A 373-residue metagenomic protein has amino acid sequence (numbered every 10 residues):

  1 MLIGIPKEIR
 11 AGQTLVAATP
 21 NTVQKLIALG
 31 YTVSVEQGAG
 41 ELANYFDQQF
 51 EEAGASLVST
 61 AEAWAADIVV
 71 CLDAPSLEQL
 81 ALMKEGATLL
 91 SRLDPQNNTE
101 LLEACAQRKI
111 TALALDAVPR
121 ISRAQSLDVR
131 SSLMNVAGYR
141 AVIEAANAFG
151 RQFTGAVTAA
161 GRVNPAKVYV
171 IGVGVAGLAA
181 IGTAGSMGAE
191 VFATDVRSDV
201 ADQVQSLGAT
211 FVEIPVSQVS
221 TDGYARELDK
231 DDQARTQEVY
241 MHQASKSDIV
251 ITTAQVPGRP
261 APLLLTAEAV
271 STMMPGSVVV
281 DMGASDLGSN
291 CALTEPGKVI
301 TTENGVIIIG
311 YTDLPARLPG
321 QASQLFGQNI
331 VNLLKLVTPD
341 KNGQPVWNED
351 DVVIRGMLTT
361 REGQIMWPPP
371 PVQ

Functional and structural regions predicted by a protein language model:
L2, E8, L77-K167: Glycine/serine-rich phosphate-binding loop and adjoining beta1-alpha1 elements at the start of nucleotide-handling
I5-A104, R108: An N-terminal-biased, well-structured beta-alpha scaffold segment characteristic of Rossmann-like dinucleotide-binding
P6-K7, A11-Y45, Q152-Q243, I300: Glycine-rich phosphate/diphosphate-binding loop of Rossmann-like nucleotide-binding domains
G12-A17, E78-L82, S91, G223 (+2 more regions): Glycine/threonine-rich flexible loop motifs
G54-W64, P75, T221-A267, S271 (+2 more regions): A structured beta-alpha segment of the ubiquitous adenosine-cofactor-binding alpha/beta core
Q96-S122, R259-L314: Rossmann-fold NAD(P)-binding glycine/threonine-rich loop
D116, S122-A159, P165, G288-Q373: Adenosine-phosphate binding glycine-rich loop
